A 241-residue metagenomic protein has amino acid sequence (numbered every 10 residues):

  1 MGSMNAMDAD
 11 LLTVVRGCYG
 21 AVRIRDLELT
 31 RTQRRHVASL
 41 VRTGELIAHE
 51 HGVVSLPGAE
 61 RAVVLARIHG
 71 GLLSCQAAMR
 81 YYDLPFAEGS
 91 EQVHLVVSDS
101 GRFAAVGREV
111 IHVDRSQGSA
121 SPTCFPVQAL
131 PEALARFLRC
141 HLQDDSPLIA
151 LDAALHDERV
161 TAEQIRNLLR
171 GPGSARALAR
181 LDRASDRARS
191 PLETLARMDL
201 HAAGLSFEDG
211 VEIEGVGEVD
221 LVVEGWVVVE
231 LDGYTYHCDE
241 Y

Functional and structural regions predicted by a protein language model:
M1-G173, D209: Short gly/ser-rich loop at a beta-strand->alpha-helix junction or flexible surface loop bordering the NTP-binding
M1-S3, A154-Y241: Surface segments flanking catalytic/ligand-binding clefts of nucleic-acid enzymes
